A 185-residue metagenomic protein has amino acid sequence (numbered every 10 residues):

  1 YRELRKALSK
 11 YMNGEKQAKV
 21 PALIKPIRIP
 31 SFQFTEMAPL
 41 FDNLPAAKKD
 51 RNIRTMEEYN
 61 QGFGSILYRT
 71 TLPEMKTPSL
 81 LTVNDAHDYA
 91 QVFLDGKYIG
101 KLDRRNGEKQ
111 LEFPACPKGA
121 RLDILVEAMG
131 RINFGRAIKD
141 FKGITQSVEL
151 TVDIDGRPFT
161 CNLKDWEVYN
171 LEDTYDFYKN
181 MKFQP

Functional and structural regions predicted by a protein language model:
Y1-F183: Carbohydrate-binding surfaces of carbohydrate-active enzymes
